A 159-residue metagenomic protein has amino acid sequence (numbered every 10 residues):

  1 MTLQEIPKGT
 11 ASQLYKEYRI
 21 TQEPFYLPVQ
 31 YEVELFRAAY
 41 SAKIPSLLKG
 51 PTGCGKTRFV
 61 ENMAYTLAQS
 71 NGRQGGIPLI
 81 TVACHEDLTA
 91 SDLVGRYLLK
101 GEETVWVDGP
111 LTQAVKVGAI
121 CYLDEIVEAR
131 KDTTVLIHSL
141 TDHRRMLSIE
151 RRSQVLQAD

Functional and structural regions predicted by a protein language model:
M1-D159: AAA+ P-loop NTPase catalytic core and its hallmark functional loops
